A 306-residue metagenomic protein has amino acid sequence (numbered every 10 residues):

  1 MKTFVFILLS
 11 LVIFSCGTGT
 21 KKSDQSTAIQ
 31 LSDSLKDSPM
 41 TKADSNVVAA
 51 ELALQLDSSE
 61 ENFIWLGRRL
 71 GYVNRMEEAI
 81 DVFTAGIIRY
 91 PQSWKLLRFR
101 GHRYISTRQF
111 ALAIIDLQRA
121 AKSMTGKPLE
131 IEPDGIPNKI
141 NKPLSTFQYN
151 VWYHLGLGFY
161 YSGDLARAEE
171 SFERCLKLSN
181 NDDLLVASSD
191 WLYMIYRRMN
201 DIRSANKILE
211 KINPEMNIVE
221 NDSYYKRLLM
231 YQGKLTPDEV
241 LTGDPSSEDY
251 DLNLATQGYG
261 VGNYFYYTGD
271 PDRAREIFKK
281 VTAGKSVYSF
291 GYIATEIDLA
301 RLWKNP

Functional and structural regions predicted by a protein language model:
C16-W65, Y72-V73: N-terminal leader/linker segments that initiate helical-solenoid repeat arrays
L52-A53, A85-G86, R119-A120, N141 (+3 more regions): Canonical positions in the second alpha-helix
D57-S58, P91, T125, T146 (+4 more regions): Short coil turns that delineate tetratricopeptide repeat
W65, F99, P133, F147 (+3 more regions): Canonical tetratricopeptide repeat
R68, H102, L157, M194-Y196 (+3 more regions): Residue-level recognition of tetratricopeptide repeat
